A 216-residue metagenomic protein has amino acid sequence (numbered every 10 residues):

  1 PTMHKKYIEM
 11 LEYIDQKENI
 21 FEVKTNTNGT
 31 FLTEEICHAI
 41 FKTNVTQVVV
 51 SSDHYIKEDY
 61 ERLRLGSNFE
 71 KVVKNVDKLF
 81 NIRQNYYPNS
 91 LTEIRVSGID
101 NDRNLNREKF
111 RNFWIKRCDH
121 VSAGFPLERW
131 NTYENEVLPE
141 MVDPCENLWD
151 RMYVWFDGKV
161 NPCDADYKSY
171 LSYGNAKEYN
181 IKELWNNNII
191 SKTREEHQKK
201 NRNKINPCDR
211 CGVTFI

Functional and structural regions predicted by a protein language model:
P1-F125: Conserved glycine-rich "GG(E/T)P / GGGxP" loop and the immediately following alpha-helix in the radical SAM core
F21-F31, R129-V142: Short charge-dense sequence patches
K57-Y60, G66, V142, K168-Y173: Generic secondary-structure boundary/loop-capping signal
N81-E93, N112-E136, K159, D164-I216: C-terminal accessory region of radical SAM enzymes
M141-P144, P207: The −1 position to Zn-ligating cysteines in a subset of zinc-ribbon hairpins
E146-L148: Short, small/polar residue-rich loop motifs at catalytic or cofactor-binding pockets
R151: Short hydrophobic/aromatic beta-strand element in the GNAT-like acyltransferase core that lines or flanks the acyl-donor
V154-W155: Short, acidic, Ser/Thr-enriched surface-loop or helix-capping motifs
